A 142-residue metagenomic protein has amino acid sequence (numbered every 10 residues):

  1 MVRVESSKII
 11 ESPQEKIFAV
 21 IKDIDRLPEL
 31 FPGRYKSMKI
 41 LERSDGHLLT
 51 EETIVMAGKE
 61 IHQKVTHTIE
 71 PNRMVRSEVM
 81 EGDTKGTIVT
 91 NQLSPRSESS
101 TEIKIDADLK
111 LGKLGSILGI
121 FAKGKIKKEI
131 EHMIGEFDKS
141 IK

Functional and structural regions predicted by a protein language model:
M1-D45: Hydrophobic ligand-binding cavity/cleft-lining segments
V2-I9, Y35, H47-L49, H62 (+3 more regions): Intrinsic-disorder/low-complexity, polar/charged segments enriched in Ser/Thr/Lys/Arg/Asp/Glu/Gln
I10, I54, A107-L109: Hydrophobic beta-strand positions in extracellular immunoglobulin-like domains
I17-I21, L27, H67, S77 (+3 more regions): Hydrophobic pocket/interface hotspot
K22, K125-K128, H132: A general alpha-helical scaffold signature found inside nucleotide-binding enzyme cores
K39, G135-K142: Short, highly charged C-terminal tails/helix-capping segments
R43, V55-S100: Hydrophobic-ligand binding "helix-grip"
V79-K128: Beta-strand/loop substructures that line and gate deep hydrophobic ligand-binding cavities in soluble
